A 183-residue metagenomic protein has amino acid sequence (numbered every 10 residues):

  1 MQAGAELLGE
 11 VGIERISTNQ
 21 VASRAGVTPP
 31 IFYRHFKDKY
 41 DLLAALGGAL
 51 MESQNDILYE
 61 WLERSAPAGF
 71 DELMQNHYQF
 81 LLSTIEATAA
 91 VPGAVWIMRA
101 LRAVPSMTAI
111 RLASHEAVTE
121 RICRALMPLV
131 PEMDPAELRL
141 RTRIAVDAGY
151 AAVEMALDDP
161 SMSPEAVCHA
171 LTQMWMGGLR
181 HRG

Functional and structural regions predicted by a protein language model:
A3-L8, Q54, G149: Short hydrophobic clusters on alpha-helical segments that form packing/core surfaces in small helical domains
L7-D41, A45: Helix-turn-helix
T18, G48-N55: Short, basic, alpha-helical segments at the C-terminal edge of helix-turn-helix-like DNA-binding modules
A45, Y59-A89, C168: Hydrophobic alpha-helical connector segments
L58-A68, P92-R102, L129, A156-P160: Secondary-structure edge/capping motif, primarily at the C-terminal ends of alpha-helices and the immediately following
D71, Q75, A89-E120: Short secondary-structure transition hinges
M74, Y78, L82, E116-C123 (+3 more regions): An amphipathic alpha-helix signature
T108, P128-M174, R182: Hydrophobic/aromatic-rich alpha-helical bundle segments in the mid-to-C-terminal region
